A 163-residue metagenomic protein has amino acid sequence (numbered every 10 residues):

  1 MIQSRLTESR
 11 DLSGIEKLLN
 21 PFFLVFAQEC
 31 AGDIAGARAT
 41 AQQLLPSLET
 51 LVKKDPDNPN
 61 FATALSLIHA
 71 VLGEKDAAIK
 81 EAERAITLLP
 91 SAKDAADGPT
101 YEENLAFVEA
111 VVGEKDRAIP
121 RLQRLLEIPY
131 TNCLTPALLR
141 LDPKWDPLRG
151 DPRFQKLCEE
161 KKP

Functional and structural regions predicted by a protein language model:
M1-P163: Alpha-helical protein-protein interaction modules
